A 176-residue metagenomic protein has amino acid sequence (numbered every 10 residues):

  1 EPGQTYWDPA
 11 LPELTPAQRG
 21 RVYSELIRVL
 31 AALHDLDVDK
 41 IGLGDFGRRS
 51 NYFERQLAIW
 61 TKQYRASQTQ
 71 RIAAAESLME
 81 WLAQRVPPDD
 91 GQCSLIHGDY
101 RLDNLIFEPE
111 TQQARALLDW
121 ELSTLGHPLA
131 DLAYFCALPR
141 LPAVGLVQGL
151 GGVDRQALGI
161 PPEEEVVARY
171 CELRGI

Functional and structural regions predicted by a protein language model:
E1-L95, E108-Q112: ATP-binding pocket architecture of kinase catalytic cores
L11, R65, L122, A137-L141 (+1 more regions): A generic structural signal for secondary-structure junctions that act as hinges or helix/strand caps at the edges
A17-R19, S94, W120-G126, D154-A157: Glycine-rich "substrate-gating" loop/helix at the edge of Rossmann-like oxidoreductase active sites
L95-H97, L102: Catalytic-loop of the protein kinase fold
I106-L146: Catalytic activation segment of kinase domains across protein kinase-like and atypical kinase folds
A130-G175: Active-site activation/catalytic loop segments of kinase-like enzymes and analogous catalytic loops in related
